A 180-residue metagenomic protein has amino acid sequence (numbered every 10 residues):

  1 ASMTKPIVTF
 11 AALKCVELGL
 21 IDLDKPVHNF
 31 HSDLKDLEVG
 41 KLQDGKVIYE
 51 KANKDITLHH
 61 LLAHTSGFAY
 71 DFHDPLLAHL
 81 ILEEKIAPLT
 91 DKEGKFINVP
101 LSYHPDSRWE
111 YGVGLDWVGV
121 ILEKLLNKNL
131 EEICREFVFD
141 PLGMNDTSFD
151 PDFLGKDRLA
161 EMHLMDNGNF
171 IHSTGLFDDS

Functional and structural regions predicted by a protein language model:
A1-V27, K35-D36, L115-E123: Active-site SXXK
N29-S180: Short, surface-exposed loop or secondary-structure junction motifs that flank catalytic or metal-binding residues
